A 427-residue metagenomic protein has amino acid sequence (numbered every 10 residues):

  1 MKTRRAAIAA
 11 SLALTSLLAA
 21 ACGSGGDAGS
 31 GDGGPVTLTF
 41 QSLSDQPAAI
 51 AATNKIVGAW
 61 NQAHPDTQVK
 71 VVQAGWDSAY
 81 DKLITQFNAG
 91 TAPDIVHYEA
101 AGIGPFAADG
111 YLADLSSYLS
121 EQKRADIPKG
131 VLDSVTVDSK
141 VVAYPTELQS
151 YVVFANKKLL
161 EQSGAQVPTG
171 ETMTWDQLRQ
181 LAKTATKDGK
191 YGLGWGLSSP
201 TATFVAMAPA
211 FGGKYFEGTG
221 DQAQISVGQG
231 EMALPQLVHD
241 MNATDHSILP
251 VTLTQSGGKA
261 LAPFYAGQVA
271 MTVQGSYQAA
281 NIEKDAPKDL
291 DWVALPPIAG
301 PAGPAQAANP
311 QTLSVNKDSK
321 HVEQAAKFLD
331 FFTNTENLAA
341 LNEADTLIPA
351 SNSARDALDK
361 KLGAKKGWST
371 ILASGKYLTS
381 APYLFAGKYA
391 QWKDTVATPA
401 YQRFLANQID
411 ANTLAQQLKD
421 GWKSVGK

Functional and structural regions predicted by a protein language model:
K2-P105, R124, V167, P301-A302 (+4 more regions): Conserved N-terminal structural module of periplasmic/extracytoplasmic solute-binding proteins
Q62, S163, D240-H246, K284-L347 (+2 more regions): Extracytoplasmic/periplasmic substrate-recognition and gating elements
P93-D94, K123-L159, L181, G192 (+2 more regions): A structural signal for short loop-to-beta-strand junctions that line the ligand-binding cleft of periplasmic/secreted
A100-Y151, Q177, M207, D291-L295 (+2 more regions): Hinge/lid segment of periplasmic solute-binding proteins
D138, V142-T146, Y151, D176-Q224 (+2 more regions): Extracytoplasmic/periplasmic solute-binding protein
A182-T184, Q222-T252: Glycine-centered hinge/linker elements that transmit conformational signals in sensory and ligand-binding systems
Y277-A280, Q311-Q391: Mature extracytoplasmic/periplasmic domains
S369-W422: C-terminal capping/gating helix-and-loop segments adjacent to ligand/active sites or protein-protein/ligand interfaces
